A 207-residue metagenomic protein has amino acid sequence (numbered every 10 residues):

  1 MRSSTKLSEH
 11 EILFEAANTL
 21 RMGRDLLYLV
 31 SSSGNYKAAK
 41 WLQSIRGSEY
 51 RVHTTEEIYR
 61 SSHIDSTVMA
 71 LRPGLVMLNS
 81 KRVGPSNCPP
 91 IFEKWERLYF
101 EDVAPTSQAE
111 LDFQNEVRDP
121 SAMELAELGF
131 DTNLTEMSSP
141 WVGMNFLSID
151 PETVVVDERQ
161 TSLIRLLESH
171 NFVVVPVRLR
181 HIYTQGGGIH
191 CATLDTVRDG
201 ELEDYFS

Functional and structural regions predicted by a protein language model:
M1-S207: The feature marks the mature, well-folded catalytic cores of soluble enzymes
